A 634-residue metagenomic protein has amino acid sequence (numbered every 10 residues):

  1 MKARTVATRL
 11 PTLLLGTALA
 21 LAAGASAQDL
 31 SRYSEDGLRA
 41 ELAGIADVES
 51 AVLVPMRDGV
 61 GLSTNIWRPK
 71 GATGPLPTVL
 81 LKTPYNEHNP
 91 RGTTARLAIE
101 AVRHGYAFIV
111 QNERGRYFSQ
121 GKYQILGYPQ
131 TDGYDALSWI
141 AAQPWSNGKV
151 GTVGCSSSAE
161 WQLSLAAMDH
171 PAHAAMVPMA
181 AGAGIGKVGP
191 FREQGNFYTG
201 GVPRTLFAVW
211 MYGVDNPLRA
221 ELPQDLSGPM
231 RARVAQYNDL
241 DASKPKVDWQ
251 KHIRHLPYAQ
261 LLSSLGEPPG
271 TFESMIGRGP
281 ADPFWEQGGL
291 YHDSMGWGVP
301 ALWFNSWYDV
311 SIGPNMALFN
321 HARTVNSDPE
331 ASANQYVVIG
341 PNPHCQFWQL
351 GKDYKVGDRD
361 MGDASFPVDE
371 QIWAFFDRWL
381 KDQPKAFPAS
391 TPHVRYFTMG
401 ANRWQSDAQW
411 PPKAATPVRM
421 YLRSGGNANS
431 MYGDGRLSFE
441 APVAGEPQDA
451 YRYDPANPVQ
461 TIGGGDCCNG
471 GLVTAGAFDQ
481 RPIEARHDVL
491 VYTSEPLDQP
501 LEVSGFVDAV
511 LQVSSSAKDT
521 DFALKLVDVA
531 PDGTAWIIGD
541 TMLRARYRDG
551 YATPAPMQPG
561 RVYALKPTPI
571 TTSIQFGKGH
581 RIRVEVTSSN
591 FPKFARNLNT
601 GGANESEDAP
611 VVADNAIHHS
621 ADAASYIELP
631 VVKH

Functional and structural regions predicted by a protein language model:
S34-G74, T493-Q499, T553, M557: N-terminal cap/lid segment of alpha/beta-hydrolase-fold proteins
E35-D36, Q224-Q260, F347, D353-H634: C-terminal, loop-rich substrate-recognition/catalytic regions characterized by aromatic stacking residues
P69-A141, G189-Y198, Q349-R359, E484-R486 (+5 more regions): Cap/lid segment of the alpha/beta-hydrolase catalytic domain
A95, R103, A167-D169, A175-G296: Accessory cap/linker subdomain of secreted extracellular hydrolases
P144-S157: Alpha/beta-hydrolase fold nucleophile elbow
A159-H170, L511: Short glycine-enriched nucleophile-adjacent loop and the immediately C-terminal alpha-helix near the catalytic center
W297, W303-N305: Short beta-strand/loop motif that positions the catalytic acidic residue of the alpha/beta-hydrolase fold
G313-Q335: Active-site-adjacent alpha-helix of alpha/beta-hydrolase-fold enzymes
